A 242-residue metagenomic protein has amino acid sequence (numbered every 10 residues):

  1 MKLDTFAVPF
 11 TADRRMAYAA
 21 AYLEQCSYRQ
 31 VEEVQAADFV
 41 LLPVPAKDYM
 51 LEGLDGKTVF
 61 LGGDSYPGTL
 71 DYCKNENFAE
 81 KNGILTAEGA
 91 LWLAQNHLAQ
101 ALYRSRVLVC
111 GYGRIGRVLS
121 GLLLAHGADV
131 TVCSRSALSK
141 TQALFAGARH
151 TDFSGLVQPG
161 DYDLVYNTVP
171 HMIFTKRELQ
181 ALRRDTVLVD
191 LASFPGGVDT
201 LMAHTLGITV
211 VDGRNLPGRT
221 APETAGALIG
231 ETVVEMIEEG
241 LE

Functional and structural regions predicted by a protein language model:
M1-T5, L41-R104, G213, T232-V233 (+1 more regions): Glycine/serine-rich phosphate-binding loop and adjoining beta1-alpha1 elements at the start of nucleotide-handling
D4-L23, Y103-L124: Glycine-rich adenosine-cofactor-binding loop
A12, R135-A137, A192-F194: Residues in the short beta-alpha loop(s) of Rossmann-like NAD(P)-binding domains
L23-E24, L123, A143, A203: Hydrophobic alpha-helical packing residues
L23-F39, K47-L51, D152-S154: A short, well-structured beta->alpha microelement
C26-V34, H126-A146: NAD(P)-binding Rossmann-fold cofactor-contacting core
P45-D55, A143-R219: Rossmann-like adenosine-cofactor binding region
